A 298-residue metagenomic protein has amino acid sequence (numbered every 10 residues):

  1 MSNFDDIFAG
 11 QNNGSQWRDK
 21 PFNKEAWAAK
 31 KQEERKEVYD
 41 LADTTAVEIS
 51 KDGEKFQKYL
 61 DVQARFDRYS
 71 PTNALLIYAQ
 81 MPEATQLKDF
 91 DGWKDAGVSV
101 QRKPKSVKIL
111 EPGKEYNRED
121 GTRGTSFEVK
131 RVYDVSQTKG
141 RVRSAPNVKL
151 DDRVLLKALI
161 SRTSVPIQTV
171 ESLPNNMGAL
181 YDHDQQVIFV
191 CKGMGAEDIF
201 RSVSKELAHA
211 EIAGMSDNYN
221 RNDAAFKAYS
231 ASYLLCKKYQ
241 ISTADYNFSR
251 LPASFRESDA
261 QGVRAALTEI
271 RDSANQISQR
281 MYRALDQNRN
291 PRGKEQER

Functional and structural regions predicted by a protein language model:
S2-R298: N-terminal accessory/interface modules of nucleic-acid-binding and processing proteins
